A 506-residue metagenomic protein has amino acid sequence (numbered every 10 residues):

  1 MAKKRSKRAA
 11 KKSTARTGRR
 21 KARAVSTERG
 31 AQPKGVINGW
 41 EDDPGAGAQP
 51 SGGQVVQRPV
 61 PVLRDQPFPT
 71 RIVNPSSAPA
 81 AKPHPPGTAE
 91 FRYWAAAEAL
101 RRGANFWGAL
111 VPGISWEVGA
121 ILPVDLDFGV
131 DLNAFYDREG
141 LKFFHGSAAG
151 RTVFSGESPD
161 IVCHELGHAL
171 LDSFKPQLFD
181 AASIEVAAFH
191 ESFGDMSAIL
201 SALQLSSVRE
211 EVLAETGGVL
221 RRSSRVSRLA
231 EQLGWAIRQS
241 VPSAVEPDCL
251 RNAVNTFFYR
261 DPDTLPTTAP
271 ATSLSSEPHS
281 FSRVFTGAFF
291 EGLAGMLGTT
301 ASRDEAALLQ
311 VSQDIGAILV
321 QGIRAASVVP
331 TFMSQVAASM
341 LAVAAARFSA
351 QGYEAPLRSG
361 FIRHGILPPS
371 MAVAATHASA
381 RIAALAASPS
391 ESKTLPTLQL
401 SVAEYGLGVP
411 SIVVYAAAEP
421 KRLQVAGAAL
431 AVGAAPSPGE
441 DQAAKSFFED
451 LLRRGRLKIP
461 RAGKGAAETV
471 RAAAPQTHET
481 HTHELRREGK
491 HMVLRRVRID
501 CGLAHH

Functional and structural regions predicted by a protein language model:
A2-E117: A metal-dependent hydrolase signature that marks the N-terminal structural subdomain at the beginning of catalytic folds
A89-Y93, A97-G140, H145-P159, L171-T480 (+1 more regions): Zinc-dependent metallohydrolase catalytic domains
V162: A conserved beta-strand element that flanks and buttresses the S-adenosyl-L-methionine
E165: Walker B catalytic acidic pair
